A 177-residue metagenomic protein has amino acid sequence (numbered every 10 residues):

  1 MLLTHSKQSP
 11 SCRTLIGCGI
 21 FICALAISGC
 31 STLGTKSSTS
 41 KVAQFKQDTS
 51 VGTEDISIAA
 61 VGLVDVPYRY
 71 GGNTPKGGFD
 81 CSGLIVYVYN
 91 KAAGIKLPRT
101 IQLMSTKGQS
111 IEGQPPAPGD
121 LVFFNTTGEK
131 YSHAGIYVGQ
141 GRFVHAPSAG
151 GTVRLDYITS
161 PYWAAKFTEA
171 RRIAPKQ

Functional and structural regions predicted by a protein language model:
L2-K7, S31-D48, G52, I95 (+3 more regions): Aromatic- and glycine-rich peptidoglycan recognition patches
L3-G19: Bacterial N-terminal signal peptides that target proteins for export
L25-G29: C-terminal motif of bacterial Sec signal peptides marking the signal peptidase cleavage site
A43-D48, V66-P118: Catalytic cysteine-centered active-site loop
G52-A60, D80-C81, I85: Stable alpha-helical elements in mature extracytoplasmic
G119-L121, G141: Structural motif
